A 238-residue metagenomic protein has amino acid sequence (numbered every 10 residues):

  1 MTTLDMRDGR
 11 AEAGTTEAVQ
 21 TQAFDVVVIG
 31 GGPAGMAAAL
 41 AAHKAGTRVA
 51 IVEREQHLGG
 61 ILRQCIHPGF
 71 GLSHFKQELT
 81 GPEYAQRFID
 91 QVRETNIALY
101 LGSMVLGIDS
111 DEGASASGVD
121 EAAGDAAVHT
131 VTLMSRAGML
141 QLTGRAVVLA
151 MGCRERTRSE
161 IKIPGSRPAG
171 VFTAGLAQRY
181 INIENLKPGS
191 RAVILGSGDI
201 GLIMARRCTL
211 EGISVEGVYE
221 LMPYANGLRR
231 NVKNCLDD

Functional and structural regions predicted by a protein language model:
M1-D238: Residues forming the flavin
